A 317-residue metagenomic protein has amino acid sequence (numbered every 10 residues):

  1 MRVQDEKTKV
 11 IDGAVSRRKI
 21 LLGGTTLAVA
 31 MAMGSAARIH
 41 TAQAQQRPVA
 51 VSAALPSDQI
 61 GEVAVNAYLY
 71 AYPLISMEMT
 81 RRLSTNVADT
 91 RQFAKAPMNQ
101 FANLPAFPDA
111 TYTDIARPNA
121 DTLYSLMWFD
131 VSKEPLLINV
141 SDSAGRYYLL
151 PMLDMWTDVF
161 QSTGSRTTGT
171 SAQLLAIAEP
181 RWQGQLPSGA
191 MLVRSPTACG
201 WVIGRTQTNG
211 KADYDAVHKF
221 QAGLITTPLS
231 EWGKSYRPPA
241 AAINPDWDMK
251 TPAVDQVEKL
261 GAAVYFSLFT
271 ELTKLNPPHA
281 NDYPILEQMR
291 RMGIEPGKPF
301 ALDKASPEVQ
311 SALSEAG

Functional and structural regions predicted by a protein language model:
M1-S35, I39-Q43: N-terminal secretory signal peptides
Q45-G317: A compositional/structural signature for long, glycine/proline-rich flexible linkers and loops on extracytoplasmic
